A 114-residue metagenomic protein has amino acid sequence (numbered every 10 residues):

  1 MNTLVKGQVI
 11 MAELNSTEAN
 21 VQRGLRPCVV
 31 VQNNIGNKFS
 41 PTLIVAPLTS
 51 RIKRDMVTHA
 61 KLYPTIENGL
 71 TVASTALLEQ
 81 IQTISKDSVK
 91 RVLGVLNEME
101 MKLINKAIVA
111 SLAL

Functional and structural regions predicted by a protein language model:
M1-L114: Conserved functional hotspots at enzyme active or ligand-binding sites that engage polyanionic ligands
